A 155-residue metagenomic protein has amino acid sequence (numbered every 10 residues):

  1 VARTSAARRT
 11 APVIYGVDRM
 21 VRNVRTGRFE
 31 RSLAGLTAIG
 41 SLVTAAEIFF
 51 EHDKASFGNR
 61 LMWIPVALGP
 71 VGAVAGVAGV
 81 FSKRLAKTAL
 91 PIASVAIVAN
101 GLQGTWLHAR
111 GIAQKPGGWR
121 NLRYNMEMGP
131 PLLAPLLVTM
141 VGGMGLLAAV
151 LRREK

Functional and structural regions predicted by a protein language model:
V1-K155: Short amphipathic, positively biased membrane-proximal segments that drive organelle/inner-membrane targeting
